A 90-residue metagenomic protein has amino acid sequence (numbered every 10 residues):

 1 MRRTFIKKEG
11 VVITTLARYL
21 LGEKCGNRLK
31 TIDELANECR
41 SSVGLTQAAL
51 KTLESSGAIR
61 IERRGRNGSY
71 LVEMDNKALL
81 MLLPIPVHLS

Functional and structural regions predicted by a protein language model:
M1-S41, A48, R60: Extreme N-terminal segment that seeds HTH/winged-HTH DNA-binding domains in transcriptional regulators
L29-T31, I61-S69, M74: Short, Lys/Arg-rich nucleic-acid/phosphate-binding segment
A36-N37, R66-G68, A78-M81: A broad, structure-centric signal for solvent-exposed, well-ordered loop/edge residues that line or flank functional
S42-L45, I61-E62, V72, L79-L80: Alpha-helix boundary/capping detector
G57: Glycine-centered, phosphate/nucleic-acid-interacting loop/turn motifs that mediate DNA/RNA or nucleotide
E73-S90: Conserved segment of winged-helix/HTH DNA-binding domains
